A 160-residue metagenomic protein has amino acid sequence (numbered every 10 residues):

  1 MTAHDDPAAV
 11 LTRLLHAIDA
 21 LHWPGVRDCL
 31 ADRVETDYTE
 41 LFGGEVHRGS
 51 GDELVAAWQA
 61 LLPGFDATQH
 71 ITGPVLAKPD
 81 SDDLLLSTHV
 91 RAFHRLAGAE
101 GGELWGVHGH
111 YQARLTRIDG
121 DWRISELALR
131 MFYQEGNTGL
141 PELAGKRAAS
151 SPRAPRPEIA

Functional and structural regions predicted by a protein language model:
M1-D32: Short, low-complexity N-terminal intrinsically disordered segments enriched in polar/charged residues
A3, P7, D19, H47 (+2 more regions): Aromatic-acidic/polar surface patches that form glycan- and anion
H4-D5, A56, H94: Generic signal for short, ordered secondary-structure residues within or immediately flanking folded domains
H22-G25, D37, L129, N137: Poly-acidic low-complexity segments
G25-R91: A solvent-exposed, acidic/Ser-Thr-rich amphipathic alpha-helical stretch
P63-A160: A beta-strand edge to alpha-helix "cap/lid" segment located at domain peripheries
